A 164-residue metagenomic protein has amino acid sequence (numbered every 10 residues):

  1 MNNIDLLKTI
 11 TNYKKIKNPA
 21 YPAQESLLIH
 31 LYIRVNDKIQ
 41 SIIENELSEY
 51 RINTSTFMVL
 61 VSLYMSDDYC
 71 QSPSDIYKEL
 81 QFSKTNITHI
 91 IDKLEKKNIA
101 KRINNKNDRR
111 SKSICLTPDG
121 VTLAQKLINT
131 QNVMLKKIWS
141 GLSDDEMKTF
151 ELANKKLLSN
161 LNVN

Functional and structural regions predicted by a protein language model:
M1-Y50: N-terminal leader segment of winged-helix/HTH proteins
A23, S41-S83: N-terminal helix-turn-helix DNA-binding core of bacterial DNA-binding proteins
I29, I33, D37, Q81 (+3 more regions): Short amphipathic alpha-helical segments with heptad-repeat character
P73, I91-D92: Short, hydrophobic-biased segments on the C-terminal half of alpha helices that form "recognition helices"
I90, A153: Residues within the DNA-recognition helix of helix-turn-helix
D92-T149: Charged, amphipathic alpha-helical coiled-coil/dimerization segments
S159-N164: Generic C-terminal helix-cap and adjacent flexible tail
